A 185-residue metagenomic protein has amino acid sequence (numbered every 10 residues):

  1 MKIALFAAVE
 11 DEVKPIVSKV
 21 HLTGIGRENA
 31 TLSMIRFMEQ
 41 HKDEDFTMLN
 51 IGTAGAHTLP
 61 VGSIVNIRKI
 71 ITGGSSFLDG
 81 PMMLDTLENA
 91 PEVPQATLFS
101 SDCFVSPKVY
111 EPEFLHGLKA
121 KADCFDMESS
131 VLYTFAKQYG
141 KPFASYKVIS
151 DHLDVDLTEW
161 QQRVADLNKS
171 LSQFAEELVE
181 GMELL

Functional and structural regions predicted by a protein language model:
M1-A4: Extreme N-terminal starter segment of soluble prokaryotic enzymes
E10-L185: Glycine-rich phosphate- or other oxyanion-binding loops that anchor nucleotides, phosphorylated ligands
